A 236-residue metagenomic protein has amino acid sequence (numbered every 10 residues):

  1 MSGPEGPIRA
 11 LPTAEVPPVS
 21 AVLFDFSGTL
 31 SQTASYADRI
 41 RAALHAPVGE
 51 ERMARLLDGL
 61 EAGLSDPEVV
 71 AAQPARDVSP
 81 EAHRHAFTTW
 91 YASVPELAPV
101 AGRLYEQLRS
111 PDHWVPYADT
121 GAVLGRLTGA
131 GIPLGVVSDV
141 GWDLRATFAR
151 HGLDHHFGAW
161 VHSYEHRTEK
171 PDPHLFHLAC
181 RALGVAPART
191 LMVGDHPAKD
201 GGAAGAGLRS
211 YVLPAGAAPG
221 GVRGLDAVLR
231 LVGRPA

Functional and structural regions predicted by a protein language model:
M1-F24, G28, A98-P99, G121 (+3 more regions): Asp-based, Mg2+/Mn2+-dependent phosphohydrolase catalytic module
G3-A118, G129: N-terminal helical cap/lid subdomain that shapes the substrate entry/recognition surface in HAD-like hydrolases
